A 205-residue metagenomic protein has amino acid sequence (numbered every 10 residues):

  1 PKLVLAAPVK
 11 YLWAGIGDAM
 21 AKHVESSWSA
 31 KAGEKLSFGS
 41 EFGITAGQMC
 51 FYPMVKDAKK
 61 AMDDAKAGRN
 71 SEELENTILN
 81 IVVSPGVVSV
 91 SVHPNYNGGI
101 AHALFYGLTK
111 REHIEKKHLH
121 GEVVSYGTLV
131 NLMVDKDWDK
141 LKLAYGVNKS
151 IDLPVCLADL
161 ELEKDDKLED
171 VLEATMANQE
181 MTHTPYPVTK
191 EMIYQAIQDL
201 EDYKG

Functional and structural regions predicted by a protein language model:
P1-T45: A glycine/threonine-rich phosphate-anchoring loop and its flanking beta-alpha core in nucleotide/phosphate-binding
Y11, G15, T45, M49 (+1 more regions): Short, charged alpha-helical segments
D18-E25, L79, Y106, L129-V130 (+2 more regions): Generic alpha-helical structural context detector
H23-K31, A61, S84, R111 (+2 more regions): A short secondary-structure junction motif
S29, G33, D63, A67 (+4 more regions): Intrinsically disordered or highly flexible coil/loop and linker segments, enriched in small and charged/polar residues
L36-V147: Active-site segments that bind and position negatively charged phosphate/pyrophosphate groups
D137-G205: C-terminal charged capping/lid subdomain of soluble metabolic enzymes
